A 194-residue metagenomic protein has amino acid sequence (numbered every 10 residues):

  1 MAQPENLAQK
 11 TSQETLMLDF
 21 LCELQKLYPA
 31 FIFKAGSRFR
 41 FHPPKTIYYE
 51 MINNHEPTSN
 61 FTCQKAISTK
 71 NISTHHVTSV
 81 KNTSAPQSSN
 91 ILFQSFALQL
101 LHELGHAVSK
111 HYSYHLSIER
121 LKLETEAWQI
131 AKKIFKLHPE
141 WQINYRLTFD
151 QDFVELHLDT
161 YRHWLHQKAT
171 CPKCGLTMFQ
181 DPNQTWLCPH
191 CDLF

Functional and structural regions predicted by a protein language model:
A2-A8, L24, Y49, N53 (+3 more regions): Long, well-structured alpha-helical subdomains associated with metal-dependent extracellular/ecto-lumenal hydrolases
A2-K45: Basic/hydrophobic alpha-helical interface regions
P43, I47-Y49, H75, K81: Polar-ligand-bearing catalytic/cofactor-coordination segments of membrane-embedded or membrane-tethered inner-membrane
K65, K81-Q99: Short pre-active-site segment immediately N-terminal to the catalytic Zn-binding motif
Q94, H115-I118: Catalytic phosphate/metal-binding cores of nucleic-acid and nucleotide-processing enzymes, i.e., regions that mediate
S95-Y112: Active-site recognition of the HExxH zinc-binding catalytic motif
I118-F149: Post-HExxH zinc-binding segment in Zn-dependent metallohydrolases
